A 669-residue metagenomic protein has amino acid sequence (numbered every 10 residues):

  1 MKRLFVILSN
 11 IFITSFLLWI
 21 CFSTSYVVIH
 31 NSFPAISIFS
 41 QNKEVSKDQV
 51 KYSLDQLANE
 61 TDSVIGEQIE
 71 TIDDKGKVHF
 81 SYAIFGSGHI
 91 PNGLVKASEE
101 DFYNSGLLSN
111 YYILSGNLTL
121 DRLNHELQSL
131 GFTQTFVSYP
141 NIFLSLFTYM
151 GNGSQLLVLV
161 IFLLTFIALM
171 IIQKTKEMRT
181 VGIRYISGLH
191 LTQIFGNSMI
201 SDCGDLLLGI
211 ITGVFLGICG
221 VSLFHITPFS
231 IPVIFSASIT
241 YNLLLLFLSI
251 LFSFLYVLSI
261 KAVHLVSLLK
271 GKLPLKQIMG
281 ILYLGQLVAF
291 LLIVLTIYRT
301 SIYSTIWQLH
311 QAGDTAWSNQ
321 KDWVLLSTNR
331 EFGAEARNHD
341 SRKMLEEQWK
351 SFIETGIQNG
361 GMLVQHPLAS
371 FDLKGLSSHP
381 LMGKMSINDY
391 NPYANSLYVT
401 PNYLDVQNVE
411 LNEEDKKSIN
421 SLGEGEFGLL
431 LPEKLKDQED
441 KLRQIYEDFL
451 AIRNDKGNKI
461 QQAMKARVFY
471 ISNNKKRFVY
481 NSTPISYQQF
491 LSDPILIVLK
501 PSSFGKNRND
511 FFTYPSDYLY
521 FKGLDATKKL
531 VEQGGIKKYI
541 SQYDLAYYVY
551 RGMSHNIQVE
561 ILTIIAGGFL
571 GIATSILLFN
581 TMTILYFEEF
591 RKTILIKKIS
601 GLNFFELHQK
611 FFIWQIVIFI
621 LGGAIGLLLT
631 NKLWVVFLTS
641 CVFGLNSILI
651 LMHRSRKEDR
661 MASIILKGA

Functional and structural regions predicted by a protein language model:
F5-F12, T192, G196-G217, Y241-L248 (+4 more regions): Selective transmembrane-helix segments that form parts of the transport pathway or gating/packing helices in multipass
S23-G86, T300-N408, E413, K417-S418 (+1 more regions): Membrane-proximal extracellular/periplasmic loop immediately following the first transmembrane helix
K43-L146, E426-I564: "Rare, low-scoring activations can occur in soluble or secreted enzymes where short amphipathic helices or signal
F143-F162, S236-L244, R551-F579: N-terminal membrane-entry
I167-C203, L578-W614: Interfacial "coupling" helices/loops that link adjacent transmembrane helices in transporter permeases
V214-N242, I616-G644, L649-D659: Short helix-loop junctions at transmembrane helix boundaries
N242-L275, V642-A669: C-terminal membrane-exit region of the final transmembrane helix in multipass inner-membrane proteins
G271-S304: Internal/C-terminal transmembrane anchor helices
